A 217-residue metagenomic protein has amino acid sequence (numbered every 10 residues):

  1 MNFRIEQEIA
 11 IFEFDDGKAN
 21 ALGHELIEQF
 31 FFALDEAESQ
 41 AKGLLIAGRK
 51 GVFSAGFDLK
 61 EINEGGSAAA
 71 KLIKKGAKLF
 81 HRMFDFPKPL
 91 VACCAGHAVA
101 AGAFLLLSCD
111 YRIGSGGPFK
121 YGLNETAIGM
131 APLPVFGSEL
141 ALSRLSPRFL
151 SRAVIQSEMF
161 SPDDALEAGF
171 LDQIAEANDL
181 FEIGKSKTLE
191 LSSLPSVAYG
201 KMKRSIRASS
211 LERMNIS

Functional and structural regions predicted by a protein language model:
M1-I11, A153-S193, A198-R213: Amphipathic alpha-helical segments at domain termini/boundaries
M1-R49, H81: Conserved CoA-thioester-binding segment of acyl-CoA-metabolizing enzymes
N2, E28, Q40, G48-L79: Glycine- (often His-adjacent) and acidic-residue-rich active-site loop that binds/positions the CoA thioester
I46, L105-L107, A165, G184: Hydrophobic/aromatic residues within transmembrane alpha-helices of multi-pass small-molecule transporters
G51-S54, A98-A100, K120, S209: Short, active-site-adjacent cap segments at secondary-structure transitions
L90, R112-I113, I174: Short, well-ordered beta-strand core segments
C93-V99, A153-E158: Glycine-rich beta-to-alpha transition loops that act as phosphate-gripper elements at the mouths of alpha/beta enzyme
V99-R152: CoA-thioester-processing core
